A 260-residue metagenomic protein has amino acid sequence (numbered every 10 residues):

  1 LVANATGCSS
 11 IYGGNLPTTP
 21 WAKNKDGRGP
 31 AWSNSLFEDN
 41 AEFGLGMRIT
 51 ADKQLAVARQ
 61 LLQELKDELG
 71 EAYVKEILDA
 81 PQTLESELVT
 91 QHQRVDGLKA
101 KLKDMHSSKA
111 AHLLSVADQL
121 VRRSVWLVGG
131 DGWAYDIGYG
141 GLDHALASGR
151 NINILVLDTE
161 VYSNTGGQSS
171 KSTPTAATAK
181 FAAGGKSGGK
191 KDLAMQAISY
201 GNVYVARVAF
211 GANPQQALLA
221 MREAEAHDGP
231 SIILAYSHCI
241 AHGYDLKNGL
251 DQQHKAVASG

Functional and structural regions predicted by a protein language model:
L1, S9-K23, K103-Q168, V205 (+1 more regions): Thiamine diphosphate
N4, Y12-Q54: Segments that form or flank anion-binding pockets
L16, Q168, T175-K180, Y204 (+2 more regions): Active-site cofactor/cluster-binding pocket
T18-A31, P214-G260: Glycine/aspartate-rich loop-and-adjacent alpha/beta segment that forms the canonical ThDP
T18-S35, D143-H144, G149-N153, A177-K180 (+1 more regions): Extended active-site and interfacial segments that coordinate phosphate-rich ligands in large catalytic machineries
N34-G70, Q119-V121, T175-A226: Conserved thiamine diphosphate
L36-H112: N-terminal leader/propeptide and maturation segments of large enzyme subunits in energy/redox metabolism and hydrolases
